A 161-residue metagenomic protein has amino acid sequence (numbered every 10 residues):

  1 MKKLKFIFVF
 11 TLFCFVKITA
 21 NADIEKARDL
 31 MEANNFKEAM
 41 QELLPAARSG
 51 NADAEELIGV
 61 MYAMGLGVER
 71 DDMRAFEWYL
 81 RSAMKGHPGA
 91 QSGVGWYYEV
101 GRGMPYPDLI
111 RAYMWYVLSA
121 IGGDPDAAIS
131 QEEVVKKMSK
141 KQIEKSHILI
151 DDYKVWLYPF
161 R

Functional and structural regions predicted by a protein language model:
V9-K17: Bacterial N-terminal signal peptides
A20-E42: N-terminal leader/linker segments that initiate helical-solenoid repeat arrays
I24, E56, E77, S92 (+2 more regions): TPR/TPR-like alpha-solenoid signature
I24-L30, A46, L57-M64, V68 (+2 more regions): Hydrophobic face of amphipathic alpha-helices that form TPR/SEL1-like repeat modules and related alpha-solenoid
N34-N35, R48-A52, M64-L66, D71 (+4 more regions): Short helix-capping/linker turns of helical repeat alpha-solenoids
D126-R161: Terminal, low-structured helical/coil segments at or just beyond the last alpha-helical repeat
